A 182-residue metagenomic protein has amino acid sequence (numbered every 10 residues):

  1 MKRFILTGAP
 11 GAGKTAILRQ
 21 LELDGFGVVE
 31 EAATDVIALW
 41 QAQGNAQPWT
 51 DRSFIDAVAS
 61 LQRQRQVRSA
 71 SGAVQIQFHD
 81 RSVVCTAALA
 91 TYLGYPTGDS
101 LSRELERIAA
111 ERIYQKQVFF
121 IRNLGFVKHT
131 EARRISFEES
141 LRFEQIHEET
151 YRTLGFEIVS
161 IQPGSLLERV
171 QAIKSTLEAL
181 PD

Functional and structural regions predicted by a protein language model:
L6: Hydrophobic anchor at the beta1->P-loop junction of P-loop NTPases
P10: The conserved Walker
G13: Conserved glycine(s) of the Walker
A16: Conserved Walker
R19-R63: Conserved substrate/cofactor phosphate-moiety recognition/catalytic segment in nucleotide-dependent phosphotransferases
D56-I113: Glycine-rich phosphate-binding loop used to anchor ATP phosphates in small-molecule kinases, encompassing both
G94-L167: A glycine- and Lys/Arg-enriched "phosphate-lid" helix/loop adjacent to the NTP-binding pocket of small-molecule kinases
